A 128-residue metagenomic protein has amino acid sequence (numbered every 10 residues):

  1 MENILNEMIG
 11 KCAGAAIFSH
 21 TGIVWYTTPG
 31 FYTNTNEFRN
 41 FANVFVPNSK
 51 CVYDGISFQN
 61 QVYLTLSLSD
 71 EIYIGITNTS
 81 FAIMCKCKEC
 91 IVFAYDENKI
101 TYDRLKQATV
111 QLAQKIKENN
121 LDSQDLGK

Functional and structural regions predicted by a protein language model:
M1-K128: Non-catalytic interaction/Regulatory regions outside core domains
